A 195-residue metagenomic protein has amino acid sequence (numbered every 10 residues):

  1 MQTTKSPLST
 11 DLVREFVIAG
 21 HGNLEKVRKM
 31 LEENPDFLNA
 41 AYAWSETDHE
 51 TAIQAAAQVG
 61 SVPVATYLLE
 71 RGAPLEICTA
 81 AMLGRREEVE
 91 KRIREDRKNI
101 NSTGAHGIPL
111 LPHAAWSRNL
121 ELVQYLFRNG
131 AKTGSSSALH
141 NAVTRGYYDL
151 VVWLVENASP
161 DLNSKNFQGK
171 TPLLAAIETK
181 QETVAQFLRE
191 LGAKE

Functional and structural regions predicted by a protein language model:
Q2-P7, L68-G72: TPR-adjacent "capping" and linker segments in tetratricopeptide-repeat scaffold/adaptor proteins
S6-I18, N39-A55, P74-A81, S102-P112 (+2 more regions): Ankyrin-repeat boundary/"N-cap" motif
I18-N23, T51, A55-S61, T79-R85 (+3 more regions): Ankyrin repeat A-helix N-terminal signature
E25-K26, E33-D36, E95-K98, G104-I108 (+4 more regions): Alpha-helical protein-protein interaction modules
L31-F37, T66-A73, I93-N99, Q124-K132 (+2 more regions): Ankyrin repeat domain, specifically the short helix-to-loop turn at the C-terminus of the second helix of each repeat
I53-A57, L69, Q168-E195: Leucine-rich solenoid repeat scaffolds
S136-E182: Ankyrin-repeat and related helical/solenoid repeat scaffolds used for protein-protein interactions
